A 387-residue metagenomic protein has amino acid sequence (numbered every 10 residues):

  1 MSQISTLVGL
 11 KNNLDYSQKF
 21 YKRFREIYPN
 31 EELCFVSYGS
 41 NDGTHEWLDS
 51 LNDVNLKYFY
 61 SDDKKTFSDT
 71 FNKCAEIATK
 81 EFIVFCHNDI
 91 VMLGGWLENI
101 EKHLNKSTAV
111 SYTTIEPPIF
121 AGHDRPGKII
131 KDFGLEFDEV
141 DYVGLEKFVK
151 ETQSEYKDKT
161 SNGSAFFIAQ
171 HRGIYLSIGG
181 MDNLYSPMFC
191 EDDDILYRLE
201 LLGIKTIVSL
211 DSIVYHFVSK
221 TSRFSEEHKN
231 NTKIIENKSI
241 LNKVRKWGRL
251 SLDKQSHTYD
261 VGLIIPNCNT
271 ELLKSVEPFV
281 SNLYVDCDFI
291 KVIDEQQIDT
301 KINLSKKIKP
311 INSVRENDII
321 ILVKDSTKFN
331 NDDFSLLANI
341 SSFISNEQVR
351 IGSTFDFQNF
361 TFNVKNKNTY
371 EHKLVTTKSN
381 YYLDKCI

Functional and structural regions predicted by a protein language model:
I4-F20, I27-Y28, V36-S37, H103 (+3 more regions): A conserved hydrophobic helix/loop-capping motif in glycosyltransferases and polysaccharide synthases
K22-E31, S275-L283: Short, acidic, metal-binding catalytic loop of nucleotide-sugar glycosyltransferases
S37-E46, D63, N269, D286-Q297: A conserved acidic beta->alpha catalytic loop
S61-A78, N303-S313: Glycine-rich, basic loop-to-helix element that forms the pyrophosphate-binding segment of sugar-nucleotide handling
S68, F148-R172: A recurrent flexible, glycine/aromatic-enriched loop bordering the glycosyltransferase active site that acts as
I83, I320: Short aromatic/hydrophobic "clamp" motif used to bind/position activated sugar donors
I90-V91, G95-E136, S335-F362: Conserved donor NDP-sugar-binding/catalytic core segment of glycosyltransferases
S161-G179, L184-I213: A short, conserved alpha-helix in the catalytic core of glycosyltransferases
